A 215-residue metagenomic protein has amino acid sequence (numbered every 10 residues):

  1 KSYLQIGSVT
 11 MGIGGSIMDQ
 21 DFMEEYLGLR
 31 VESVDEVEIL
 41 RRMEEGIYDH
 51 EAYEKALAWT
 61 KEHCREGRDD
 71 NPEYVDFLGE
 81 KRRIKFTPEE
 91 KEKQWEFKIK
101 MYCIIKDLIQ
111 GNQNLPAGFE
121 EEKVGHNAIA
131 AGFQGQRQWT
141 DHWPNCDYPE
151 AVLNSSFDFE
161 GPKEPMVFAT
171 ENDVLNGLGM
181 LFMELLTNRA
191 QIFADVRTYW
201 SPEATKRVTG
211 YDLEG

Functional and structural regions predicted by a protein language model:
K1-G215: An N-terminal assembly and electron-transfer interface module characteristic of large anaerobic redox and radical
